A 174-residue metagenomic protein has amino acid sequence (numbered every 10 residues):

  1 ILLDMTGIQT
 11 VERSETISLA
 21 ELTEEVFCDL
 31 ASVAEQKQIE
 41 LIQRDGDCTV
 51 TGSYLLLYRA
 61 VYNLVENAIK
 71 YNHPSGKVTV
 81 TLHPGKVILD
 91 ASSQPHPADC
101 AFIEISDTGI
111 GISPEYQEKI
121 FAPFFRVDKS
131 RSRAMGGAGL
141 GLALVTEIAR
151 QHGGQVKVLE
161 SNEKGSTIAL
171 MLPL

Functional and structural regions predicted by a protein language model:
G7-R13, T49-G52: Conserved micro-motifs of the catalytic ATP-binding
R13-A31, L82: A conserved beta-strand-to-alpha-helix junction within the catalytic ATP-binding
V33-I42, D47-C48: Short conserved segments within the C-terminal catalytic ATPase subdomain
A68-I69: Short helix-loop "hinge" at the ATP-lid/N-box region of the Bergerat-fold HATPase_c
S75-D90, H96-A98: Short beta-strand/loop element within the Bergerat-fold HATPase_c
I112-R126: Short conserved segment of the HATPase_c
